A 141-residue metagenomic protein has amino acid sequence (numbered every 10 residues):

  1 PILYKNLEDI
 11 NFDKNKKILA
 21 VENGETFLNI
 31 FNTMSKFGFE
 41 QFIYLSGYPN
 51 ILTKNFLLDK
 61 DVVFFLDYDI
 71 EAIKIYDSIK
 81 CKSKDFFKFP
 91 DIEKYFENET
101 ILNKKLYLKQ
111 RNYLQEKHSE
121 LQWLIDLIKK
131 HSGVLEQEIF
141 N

Functional and structural regions predicted by a protein language model:
P1-K60, E71, D77-N141: Nucleic-acid enzyme cleavage-core boundary/entry regions
V63: Cleft-lining beta-strand/loop regions that shape enzyme active-site pockets
L66, I73-K74: Glycine-rich phosphate/ribose-binding loops and adjacent secondary-structure elements that form binding surfaces
